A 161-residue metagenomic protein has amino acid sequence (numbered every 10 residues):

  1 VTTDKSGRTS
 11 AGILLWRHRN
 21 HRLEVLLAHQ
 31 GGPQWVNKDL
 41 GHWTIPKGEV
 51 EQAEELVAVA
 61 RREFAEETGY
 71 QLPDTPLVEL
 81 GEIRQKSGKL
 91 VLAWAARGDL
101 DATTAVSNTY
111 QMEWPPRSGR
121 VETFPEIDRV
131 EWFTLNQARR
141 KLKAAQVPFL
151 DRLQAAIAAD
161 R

Functional and structural regions predicted by a protein language model:
T2-T44, W94: N-terminal strand-loop-strand
R19-R22, G32-W35, E51-Q52, S87-K89 (+1 more regions): Short, charged/polar surface micro-motifs in flexible loops or helix N-caps
A28, L80-E82: Residue-level detector of high-confidence beta-strand sites
T44-L80, T134: The catalytic Nudix box helix
V50, L72, L100, A105 (+1 more regions): Hydrophobic pocket-lining residues within nucleotide cofactor-binding pockets
E82-G119, E131, L153, D160: Active-site-adjacent beta-strand/loop module that shapes the phosphate/pyrophosphate-binding cleft
E122-D128: Non-DNA-binding regulatory cores of transcription-related proteins, predominantly C-terminal effector-binding
L135-R161: Charged phosphate-binding loop/patch that engages nucleotide di/tri-phosphates or the phosphate backbone of nucleic
